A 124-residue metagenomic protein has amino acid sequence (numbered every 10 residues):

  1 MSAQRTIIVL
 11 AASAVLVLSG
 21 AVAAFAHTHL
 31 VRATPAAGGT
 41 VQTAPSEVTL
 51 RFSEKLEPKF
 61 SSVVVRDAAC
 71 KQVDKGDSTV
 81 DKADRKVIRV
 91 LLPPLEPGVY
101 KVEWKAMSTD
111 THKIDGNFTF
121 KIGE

Functional and structural regions predicted by a protein language model:
M1-A14: Bacterial N-terminal signal peptides that target proteins for export
A21-A26: Sec/Tat signal peptide C-region and signal peptidase I cleavage site
H27-A44: Short N-terminal segments immediately surrounding and downstream of signal-peptide cleavage
T43, E47-E54, T111-E124: Extended, polar beta-sheet/loop recognition surfaces of beta-rich domains that mediate binding to diverse ligands
V48-L50, E54-G76: Short, surface-exposed alpha-helix to beta-strand junction/turn motifs within ectodomains of secreted and cell-envelope
A83-R89: Aromatic sugar-binding surface patches on proteins that engage polysaccharides or sugar-phosphate polymers
E96-K105: A glycine-anchored, Pro-Gly-centered beta-turn/N-cap motif
